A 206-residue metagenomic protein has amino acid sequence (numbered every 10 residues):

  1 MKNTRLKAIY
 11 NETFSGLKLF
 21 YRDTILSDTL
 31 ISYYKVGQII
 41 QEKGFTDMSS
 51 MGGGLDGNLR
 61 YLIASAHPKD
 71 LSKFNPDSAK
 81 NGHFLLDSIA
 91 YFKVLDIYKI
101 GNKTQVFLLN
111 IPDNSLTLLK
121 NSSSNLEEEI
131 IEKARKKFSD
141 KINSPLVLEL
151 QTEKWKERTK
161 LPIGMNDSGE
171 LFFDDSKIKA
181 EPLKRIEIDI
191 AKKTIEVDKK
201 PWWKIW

Functional and structural regions predicted by a protein language model:
M1-W206: Mono-ADP-ribosyltransferase
